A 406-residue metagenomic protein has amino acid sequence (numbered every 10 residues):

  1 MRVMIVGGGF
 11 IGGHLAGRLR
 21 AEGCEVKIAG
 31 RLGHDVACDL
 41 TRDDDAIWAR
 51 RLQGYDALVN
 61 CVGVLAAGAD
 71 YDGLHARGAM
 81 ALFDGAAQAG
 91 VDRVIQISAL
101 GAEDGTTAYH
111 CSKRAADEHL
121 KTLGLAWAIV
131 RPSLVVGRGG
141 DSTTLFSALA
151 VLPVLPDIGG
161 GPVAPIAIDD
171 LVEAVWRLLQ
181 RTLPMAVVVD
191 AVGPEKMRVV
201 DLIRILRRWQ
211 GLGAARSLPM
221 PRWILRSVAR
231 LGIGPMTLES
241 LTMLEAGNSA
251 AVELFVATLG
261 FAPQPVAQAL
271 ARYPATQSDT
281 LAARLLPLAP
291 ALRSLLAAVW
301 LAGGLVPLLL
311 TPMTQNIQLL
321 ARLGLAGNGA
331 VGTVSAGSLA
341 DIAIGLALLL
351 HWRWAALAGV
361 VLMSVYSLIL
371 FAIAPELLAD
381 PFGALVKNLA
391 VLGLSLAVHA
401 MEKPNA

Functional and structural regions predicted by a protein language model:
V3-G7: Conserved N-terminal Rossmann-fold NAD(P)-binding element of oxidoreductases
G12-G13: N-terminal Rossmann-fold NAD(P) dinucleotide-binding loop
G30-D43: Rossmann-fold cofactor-recognition segment
L40-A81, G85, L100-G105: NAD(P)H-binding glycine-rich loop region in Rossmannoid oxidoreductase-like domains and their noncatalytic homologs
S98, D117-G139: Conserved beta-loop-beta element that borders a ligand/cofactor-binding pocket
A148-D170, A174-L178, T182-M185, D190-V192: A conserved pocket-lining segment of Rossmann-fold NAD(P)-dependent short-chain dehydrogenase/reductase
I158, V256-A406: Membrane-interface extramembranous regions
R177-T237, A250-A289: Mid/C-terminal beta-alpha module of Rossmann-like enzyme folds, strongest in SDR-family dehydrogenases/epimerases
